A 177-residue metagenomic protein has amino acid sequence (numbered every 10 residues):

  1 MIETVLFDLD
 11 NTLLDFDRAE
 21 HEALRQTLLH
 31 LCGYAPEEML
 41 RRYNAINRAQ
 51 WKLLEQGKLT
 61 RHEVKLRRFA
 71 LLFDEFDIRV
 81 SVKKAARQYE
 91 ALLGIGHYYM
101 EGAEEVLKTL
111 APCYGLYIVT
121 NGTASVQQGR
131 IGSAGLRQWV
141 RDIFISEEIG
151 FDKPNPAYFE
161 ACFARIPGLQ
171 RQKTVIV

Functional and structural regions predicted by a protein language model:
M1-E3, Y114-G115, Q172-K173: Short coil/turn segments at beta-strand junctions that form active-site/ligand-binding loops
I2-L9, L13-E101: N-terminal helical cap/lid subdomain that shapes the substrate entry/recognition surface in HAD-like hydrolases
E22, Q26, L71, E75 (+5 more regions): Residue-level signal for well-ordered alpha-helical scaffold segments within enzymatic catalytic domains
S81, Q138-D142, Q170-V175: Short acidic capping loops at alpha-helix termini that bridge into adjacent secondary structure
K84-R87, L92-G96, A103-A134, D142-E148 (+1 more regions): Substrate-recognition element of Asp-dependent hydrolases with the DxDx(T/V) motif
D152-V177: Conserved Lys-Pro-Asp/Glu-containing loop-to-beta segment of HAD-superfamily phosphomonoesterases, centered on
